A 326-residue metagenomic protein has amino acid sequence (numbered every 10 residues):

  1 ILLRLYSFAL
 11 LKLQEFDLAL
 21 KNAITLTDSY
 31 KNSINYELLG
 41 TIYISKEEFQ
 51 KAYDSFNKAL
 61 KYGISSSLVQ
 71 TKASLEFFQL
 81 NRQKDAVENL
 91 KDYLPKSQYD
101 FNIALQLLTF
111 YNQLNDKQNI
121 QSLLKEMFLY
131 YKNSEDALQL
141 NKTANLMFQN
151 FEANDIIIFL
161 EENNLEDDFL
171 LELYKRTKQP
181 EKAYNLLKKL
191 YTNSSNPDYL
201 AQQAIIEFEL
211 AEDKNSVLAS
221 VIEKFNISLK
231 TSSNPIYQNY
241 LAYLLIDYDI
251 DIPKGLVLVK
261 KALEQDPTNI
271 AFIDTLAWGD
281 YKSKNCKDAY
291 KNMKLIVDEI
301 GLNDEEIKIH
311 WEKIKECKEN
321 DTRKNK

Functional and structural regions predicted by a protein language model:
I1, I34-N35, S67-L68, N102 (+6 more regions): Start-of-helix register in tetratricopeptide repeats
I1-L10, Q14, L18-K21, L38: Post-signal peptide N-terminal segment of secreted/secretory-pathway proteins
L5, L38, K72, Q106 (+6 more regions): Canonical tetratricopeptide repeat
F8, T41, L75, T109 (+6 more regions): Residue-level recognition of tetratricopeptide repeat
K12, S45-K46, F78-L80, N112-L114 (+6 more regions): Register position in tetratricopeptide repeats
F16-T27, Q50-L60, Q83-P95, D116-Y131 (+6 more regions): Alpha-helical repeat scaffolds
K31, S65, Y99, K132 (+8 more regions): Structural signature of alpha-solenoid helical repeat junctions
A201-N215, N226, K230-Q265, A271 (+1 more regions): Alpha-helical adaptor scaffolds
